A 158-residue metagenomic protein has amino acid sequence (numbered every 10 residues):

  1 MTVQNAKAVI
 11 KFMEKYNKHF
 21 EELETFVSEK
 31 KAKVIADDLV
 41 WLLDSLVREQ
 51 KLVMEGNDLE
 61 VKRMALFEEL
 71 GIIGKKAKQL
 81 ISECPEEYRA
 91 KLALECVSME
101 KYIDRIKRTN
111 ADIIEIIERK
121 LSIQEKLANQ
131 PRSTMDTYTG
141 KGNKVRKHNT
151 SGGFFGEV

Functional and structural regions predicted by a protein language model:
T2-L80: Extended, charge-rich alpha-helical scaffolding segments
C84-V158: Short terminal interaction segments
